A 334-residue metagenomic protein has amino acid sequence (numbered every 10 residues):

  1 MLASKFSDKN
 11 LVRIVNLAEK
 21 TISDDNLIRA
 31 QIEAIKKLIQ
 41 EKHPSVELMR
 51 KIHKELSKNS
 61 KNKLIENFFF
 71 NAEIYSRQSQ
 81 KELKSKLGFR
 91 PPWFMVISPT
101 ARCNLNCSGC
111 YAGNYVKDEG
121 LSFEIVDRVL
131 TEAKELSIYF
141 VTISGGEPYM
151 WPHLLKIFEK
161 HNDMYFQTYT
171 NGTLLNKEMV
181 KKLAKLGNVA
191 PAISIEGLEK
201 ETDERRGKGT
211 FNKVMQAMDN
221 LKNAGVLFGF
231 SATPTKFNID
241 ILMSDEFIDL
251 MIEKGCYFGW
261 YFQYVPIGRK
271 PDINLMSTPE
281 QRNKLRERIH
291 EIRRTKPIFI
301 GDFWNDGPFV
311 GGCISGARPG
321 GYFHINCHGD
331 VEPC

Functional and structural regions predicted by a protein language model:
M1-E33, K37, D203-P319, H324-E332: Radical SAM enzyme [4Fe-4S]-AdoMet core and its adjacent flexible, acidic and glycine-rich loops/tails across
I14-E178: Conserved alpha-helical substructure of the radical SAM core
G88, G172-L174, G197, G268 (+1 more regions): Glycine-centered small-residue hotspots that permit tight backbone geometry or close packing
P92-F94, N188, Y322: Structural motif
C103, C107-C110, C313, G329 (+1 more regions): Short cysteine clusters
N106, K117, M164-Y165, A190 (+2 more regions): Secondary-structure boundary/capping positions in well-ordered alpha/beta enzyme cores
G113-K117, L198-K200, P266-R269: A short, flexible beta-alpha/helix-coil linker loop
F123-I143, Y149-Q263: Radical SAM/AdoMet-radical enzyme domain recognition
